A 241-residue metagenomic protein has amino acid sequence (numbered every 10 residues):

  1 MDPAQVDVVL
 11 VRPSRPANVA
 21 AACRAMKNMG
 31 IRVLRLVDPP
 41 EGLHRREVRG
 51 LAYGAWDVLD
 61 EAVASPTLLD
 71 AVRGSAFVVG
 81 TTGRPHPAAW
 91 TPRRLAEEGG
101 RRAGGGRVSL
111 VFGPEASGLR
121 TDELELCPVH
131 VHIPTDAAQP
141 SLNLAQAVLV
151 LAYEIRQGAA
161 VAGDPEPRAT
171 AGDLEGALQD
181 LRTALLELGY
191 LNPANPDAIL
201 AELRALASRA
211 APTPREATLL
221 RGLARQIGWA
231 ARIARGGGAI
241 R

Functional and structural regions predicted by a protein language model:
M1-R241: Post-transcriptional modification and biogenesis factors for structured RNAs of the translation apparatus
